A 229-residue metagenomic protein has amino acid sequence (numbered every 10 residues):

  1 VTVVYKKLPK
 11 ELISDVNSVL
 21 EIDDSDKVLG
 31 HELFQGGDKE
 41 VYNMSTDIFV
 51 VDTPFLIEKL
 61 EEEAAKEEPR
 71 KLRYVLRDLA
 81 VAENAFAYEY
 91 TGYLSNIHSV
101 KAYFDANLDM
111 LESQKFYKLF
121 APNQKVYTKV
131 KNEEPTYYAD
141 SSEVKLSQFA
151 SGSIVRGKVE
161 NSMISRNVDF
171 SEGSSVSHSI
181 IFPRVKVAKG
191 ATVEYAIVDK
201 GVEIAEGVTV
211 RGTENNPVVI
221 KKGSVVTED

Functional and structural regions predicted by a protein language model:
V1-L108, I220-K221: Unchanged
E63-D229: Left-handed beta-helix
